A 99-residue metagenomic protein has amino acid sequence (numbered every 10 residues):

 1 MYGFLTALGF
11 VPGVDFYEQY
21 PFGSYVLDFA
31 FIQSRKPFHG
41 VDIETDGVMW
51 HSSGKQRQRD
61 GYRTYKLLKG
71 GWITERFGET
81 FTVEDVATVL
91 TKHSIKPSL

Functional and structural regions predicted by a protein language model:
M1-L99: Nucleic-acid endo/exonuclease domains
